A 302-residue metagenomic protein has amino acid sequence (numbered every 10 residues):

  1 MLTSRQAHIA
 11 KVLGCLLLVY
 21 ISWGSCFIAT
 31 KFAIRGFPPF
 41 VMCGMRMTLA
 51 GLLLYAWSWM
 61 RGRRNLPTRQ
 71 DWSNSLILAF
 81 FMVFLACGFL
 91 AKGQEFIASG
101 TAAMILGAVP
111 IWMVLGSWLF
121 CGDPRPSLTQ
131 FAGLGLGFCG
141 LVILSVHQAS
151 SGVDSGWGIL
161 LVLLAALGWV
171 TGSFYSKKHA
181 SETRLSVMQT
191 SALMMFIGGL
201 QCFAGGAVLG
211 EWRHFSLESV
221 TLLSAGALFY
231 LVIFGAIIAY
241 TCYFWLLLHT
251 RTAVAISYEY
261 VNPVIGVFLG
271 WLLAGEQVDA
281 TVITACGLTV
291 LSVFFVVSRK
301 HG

Functional and structural regions predicted by a protein language model:
M1-A10: Short, Lys/Arg-rich, polar N-terminal cytosolic tail immediately upstream of the first transmembrane signal-anchor
T3, S25, A29-F32, G36 (+5 more regions): Membrane-interface helix-cap regions at the ends of transmembrane helices in multi-pass membrane proteins
K11-C15, V41-A56, M60, I77 (+5 more regions): Hydrophobic alpha-helical transmembrane segments of multi-pass integral membrane proteins, especially transporters
S22, C26-F27, Y55-L106, G116 (+2 more regions): Specific transmembrane alpha-helical segments of multi-pass solute transporters/efflux pumps, especially DMT/EamA
A33, M42, R46, G93 (+7 more regions): Hydrophobic/aromatic residues within transmembrane alpha-helices of multi-pass small-molecule transporters
V41-L52, M82, L90-Q130, T252-W271: Specific alpha-helical transmembrane segments that line the substrate/conduction pathway and gating interfaces
M45, C87, T101-A108, Y175-L200 (+1 more regions): Helix-helix packing/entry segments at the starts of transmembrane helices
L54, L76, A108, G116 (+4 more regions): Hydrophobic transmembrane alpha-helices of multi-pass small-molecule transport proteins
